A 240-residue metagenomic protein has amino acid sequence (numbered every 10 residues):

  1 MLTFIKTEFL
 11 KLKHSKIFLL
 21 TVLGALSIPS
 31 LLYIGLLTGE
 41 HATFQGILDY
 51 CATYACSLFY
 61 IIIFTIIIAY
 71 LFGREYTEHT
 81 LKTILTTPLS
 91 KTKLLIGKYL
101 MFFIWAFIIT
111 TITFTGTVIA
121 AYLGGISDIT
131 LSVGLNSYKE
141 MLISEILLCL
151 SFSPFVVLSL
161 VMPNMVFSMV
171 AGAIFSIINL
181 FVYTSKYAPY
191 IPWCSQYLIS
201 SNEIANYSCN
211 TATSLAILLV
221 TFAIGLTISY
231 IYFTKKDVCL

Functional and structural regions predicted by a protein language model:
M1-V22, V238: Aromatic- and glycine-rich beta-strand/loop motifs that create alpha-glucan
K16-F18, S90-I96, V133, N164-M169: Membrane-helix interface segments
L20-A25, M162-L180: Pore- or pathway-lining transmembrane helices of multi-pass membrane proteins that form conduits for solutes/ions
I28-F64, I96-M162, S200-A216: Secretory targeting signals
L31-Y50, M169-L240: Terminal transmembrane helical anchor/hairpin motif
F64-I68, L81, G116, P154-F155 (+1 more regions): Hydrophobic/aromatic residues in alpha-helical transmembrane segments
L71-F103: Helix-loop-helix units of permease transmembrane domains in multi-pass membrane transporters, especially ABC
R74, T87, V118, Y122 (+2 more regions): Transmembrane helix-loop junction
